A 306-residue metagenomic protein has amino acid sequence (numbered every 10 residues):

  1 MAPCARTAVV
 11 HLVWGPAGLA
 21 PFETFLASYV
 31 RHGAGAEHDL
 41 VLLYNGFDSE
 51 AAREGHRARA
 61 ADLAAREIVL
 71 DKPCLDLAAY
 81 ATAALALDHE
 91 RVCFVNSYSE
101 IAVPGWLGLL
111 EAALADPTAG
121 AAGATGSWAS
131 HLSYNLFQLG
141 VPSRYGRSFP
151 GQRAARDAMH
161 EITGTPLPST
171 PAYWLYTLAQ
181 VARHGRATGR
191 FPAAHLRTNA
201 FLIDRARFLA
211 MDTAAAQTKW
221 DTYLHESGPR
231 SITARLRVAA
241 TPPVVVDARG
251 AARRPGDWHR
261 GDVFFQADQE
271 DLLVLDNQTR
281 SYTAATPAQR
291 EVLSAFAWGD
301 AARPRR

Functional and structural regions predicted by a protein language model:
A17-G33: Short, well-formed alpha-helical segments that are part of the catalytic scaffolds of diverse glycosyltransferases
E37-S49, V69-L70: Short beta-strand/loop segment that forms part of the nucleotide-sugar
S49-H89: Active-site-proximal specificity loops/subdomain of glycosyltransferases
H89-E90, A194-A214: Conserved nucleotide-sugar donor-binding and metal-coordinating catalytic region shared by glycosyltransferases
E90-E100: Short beta-strand-to-loop acidic/aromatic patch adjacent to the donor-nucleotide binding site
A102-R144: Conserved donor-nucleotide/metal-binding helix-loop-beta segment in metal-dependent transferases, i.e., the alpha-helix
S143-A193: Short, flexible, basic/aromatic active-site loop/helix in glycosyltransferases
Q217-R306: C-terminal catalytic/acceptor-binding lobe
